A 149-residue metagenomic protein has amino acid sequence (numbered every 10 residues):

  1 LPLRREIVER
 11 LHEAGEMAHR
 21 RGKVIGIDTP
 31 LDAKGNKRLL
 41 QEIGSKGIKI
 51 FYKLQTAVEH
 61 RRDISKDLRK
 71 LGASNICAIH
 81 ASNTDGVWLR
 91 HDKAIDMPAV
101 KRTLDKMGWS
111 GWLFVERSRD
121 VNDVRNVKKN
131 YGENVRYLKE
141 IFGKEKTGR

Functional and structural regions predicted by a protein language model:
L1-I50, V58-E59: Active-site acidic/histidine proton-transfer and metal-coordination neighborhood in alpha/beta enzyme cores
V8-G15, A33-L40, S65-L68, M97-R102 (+1 more regions): Generic structural signal for well-ordered alpha-helices, preferentially at hydrophobic/aromatic core positions
E13-I25, T103-W109, I141-T147: A structural motif corresponding to the C-terminal end of an alpha-helix and its immediate exit/capping segment
A14-A18, G35, H91, W109 (+1 more regions): A generic structural signal for ordered alpha-helices
G22-G26, G47-F51, N75-H80, S110-F114: Structural preference for beta-strand elements that scaffold enzyme active sites
E42-F51, A73, N130-G148: Structural recognition of alpha->loop->beta junctions
T56-W112, S118-E133: Gly/Pro-rich active-site loop or hairpin
